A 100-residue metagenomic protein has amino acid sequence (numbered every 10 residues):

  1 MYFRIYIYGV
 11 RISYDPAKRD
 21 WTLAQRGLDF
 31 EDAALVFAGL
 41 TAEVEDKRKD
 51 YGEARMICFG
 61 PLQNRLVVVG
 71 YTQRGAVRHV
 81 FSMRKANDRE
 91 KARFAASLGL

Functional and structural regions predicted by a protein language model:
M1-L100: Ribonuclease/tRNase effector modules and their secretory precursors
